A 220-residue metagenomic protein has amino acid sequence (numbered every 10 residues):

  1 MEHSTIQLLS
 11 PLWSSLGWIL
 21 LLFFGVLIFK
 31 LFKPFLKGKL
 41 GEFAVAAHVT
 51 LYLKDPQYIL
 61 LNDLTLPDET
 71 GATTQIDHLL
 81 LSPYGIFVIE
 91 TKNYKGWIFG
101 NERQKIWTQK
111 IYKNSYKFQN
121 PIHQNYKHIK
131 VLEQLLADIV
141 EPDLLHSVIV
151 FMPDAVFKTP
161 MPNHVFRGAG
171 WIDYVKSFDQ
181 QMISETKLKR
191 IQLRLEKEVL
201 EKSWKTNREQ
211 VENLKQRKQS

Functional and structural regions predicted by a protein language model:
M1-T74, L81-I86, W97, I106 (+1 more regions): Surface-exposed interaction regions that form or flank ligand-binding interfaces
K92-K95: Short glycine-enriched loops at secondary-structure junctions
